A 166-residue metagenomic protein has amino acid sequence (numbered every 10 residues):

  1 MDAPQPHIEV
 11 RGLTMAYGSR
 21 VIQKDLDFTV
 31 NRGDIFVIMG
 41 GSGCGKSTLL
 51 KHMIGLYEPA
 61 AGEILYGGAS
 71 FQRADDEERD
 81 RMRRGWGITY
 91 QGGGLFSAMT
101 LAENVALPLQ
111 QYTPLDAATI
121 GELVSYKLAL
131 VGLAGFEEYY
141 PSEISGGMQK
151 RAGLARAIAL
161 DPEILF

Functional and structural regions predicted by a protein language model:
M39-G41: The feature captures the beta-strand-to-loop junction immediately N-terminal to the Walker
I54: Helix-to-loop junction immediately C-terminal to a conserved catalytic motif
G62-F71: Conserved ABC transporter NBD signature motif
A69-S70, A117-F136: Conserved ABC ATPase "signature" region
Y140-I144, M148: Conserved ABC ATPase signature
D161: Conserved catalytic motifs of ABC-family nucleotide-binding domains
